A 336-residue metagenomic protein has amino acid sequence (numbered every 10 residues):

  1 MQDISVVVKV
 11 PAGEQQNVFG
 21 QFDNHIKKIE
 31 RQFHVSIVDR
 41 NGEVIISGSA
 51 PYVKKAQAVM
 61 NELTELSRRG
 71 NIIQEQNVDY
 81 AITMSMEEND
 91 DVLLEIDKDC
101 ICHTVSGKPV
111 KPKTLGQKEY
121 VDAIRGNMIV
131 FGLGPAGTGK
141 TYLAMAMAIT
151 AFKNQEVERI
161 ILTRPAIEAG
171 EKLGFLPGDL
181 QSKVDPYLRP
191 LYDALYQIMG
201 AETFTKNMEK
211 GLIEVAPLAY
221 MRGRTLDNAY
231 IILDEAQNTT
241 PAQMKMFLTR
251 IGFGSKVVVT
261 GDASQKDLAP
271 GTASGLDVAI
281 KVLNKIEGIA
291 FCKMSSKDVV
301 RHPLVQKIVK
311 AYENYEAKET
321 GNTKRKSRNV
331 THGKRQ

Functional and structural regions predicted by a protein language model:
M1-Q16: Short glycine-/aliphatic-rich beta-strand segments at the starts of folded cytosolic domains
D3, V18-F22, D39: A positional/architectural concept
G13-R31: Short amphipathic alpha-helix segments
V18, H25, K55-V59, M244-F247: Hydrophobic side chains in well-ordered alpha-helices
K27, F33-S36, R40-G42: Compact, well-ordered interaction domains used in eukaryotic information-processing assemblies
V38-D97: Interdomain "pre-motor" coupling segment immediately N-terminal to P-loop NTPase/helicase cores
E87-K108, P112-L115: Conserved loop-to-helix interface motifs that mediate assembly, gating, or partner/ligand docking in ancient ring
V105-Q117, D122-L233, Q237-Q336: Conserved helicase motor core of SF1/SF2 NTP-dependent helicases
